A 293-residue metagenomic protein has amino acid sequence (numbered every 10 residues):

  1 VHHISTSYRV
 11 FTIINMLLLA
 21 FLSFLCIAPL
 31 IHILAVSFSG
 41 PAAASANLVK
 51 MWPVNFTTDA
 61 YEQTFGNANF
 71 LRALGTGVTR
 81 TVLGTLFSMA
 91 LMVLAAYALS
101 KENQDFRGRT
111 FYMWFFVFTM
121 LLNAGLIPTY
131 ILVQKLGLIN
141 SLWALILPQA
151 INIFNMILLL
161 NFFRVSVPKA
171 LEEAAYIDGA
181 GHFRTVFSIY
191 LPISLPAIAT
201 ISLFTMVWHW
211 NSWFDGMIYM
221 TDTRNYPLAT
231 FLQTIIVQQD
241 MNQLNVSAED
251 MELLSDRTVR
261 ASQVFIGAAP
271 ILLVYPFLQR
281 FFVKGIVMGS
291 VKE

Functional and structural regions predicted by a protein language model:
V1-E293: A hydrophobic, multi-pass inner-membrane permease signature
